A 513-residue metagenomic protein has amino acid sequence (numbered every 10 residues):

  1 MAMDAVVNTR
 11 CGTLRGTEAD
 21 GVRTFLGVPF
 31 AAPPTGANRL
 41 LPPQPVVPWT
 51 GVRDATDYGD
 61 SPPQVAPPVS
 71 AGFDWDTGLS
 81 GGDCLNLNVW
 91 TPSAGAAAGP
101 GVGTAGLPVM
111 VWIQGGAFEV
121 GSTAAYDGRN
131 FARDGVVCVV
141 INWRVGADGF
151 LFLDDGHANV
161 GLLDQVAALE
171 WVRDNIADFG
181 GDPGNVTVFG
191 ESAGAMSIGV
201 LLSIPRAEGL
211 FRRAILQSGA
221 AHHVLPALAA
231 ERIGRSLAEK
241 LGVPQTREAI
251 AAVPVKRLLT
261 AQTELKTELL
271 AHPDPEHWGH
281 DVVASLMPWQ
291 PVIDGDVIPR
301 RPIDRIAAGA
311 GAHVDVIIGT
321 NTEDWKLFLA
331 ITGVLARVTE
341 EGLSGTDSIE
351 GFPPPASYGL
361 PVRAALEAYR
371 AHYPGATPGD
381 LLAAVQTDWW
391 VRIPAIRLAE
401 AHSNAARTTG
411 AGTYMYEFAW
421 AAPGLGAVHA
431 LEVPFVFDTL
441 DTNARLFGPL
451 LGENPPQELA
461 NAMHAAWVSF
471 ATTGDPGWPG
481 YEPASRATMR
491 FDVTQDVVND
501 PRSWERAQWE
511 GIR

Functional and structural regions predicted by a protein language model:
M1-N159, P183, S285, T322 (+4 more regions): Non-catalytic accessory segments of hydrolases
D60-P63, E367, A384, R392-R513: Mobile gating loops/cap/lid regions near enzyme active sites that modulate substrate access
C84, H157-A177: Alpha/beta-hydrolase active-site loop
P108, F179-E191: Alpha/beta-hydrolase fold nucleophile elbow
G115, V160, D164, S192-A195: Active-site loop->helix "elbow" adjoining a glycine-rich segment at hydrolase catalytic centers
G190-A193, S218: Catalytic nucleophile serine of serine hydrolases, specifically the conserved "nucleophile elbow" pentapeptide
A195-A207: Short glycine-enriched nucleophile-adjacent loop and the immediately C-terminal alpha-helix near the catalytic center
E208, Q217-G345, L382-A401: Substrate-access "cap/lid" subdomains that shape and gate the entrance to catalytic or ligand-binding pockets
